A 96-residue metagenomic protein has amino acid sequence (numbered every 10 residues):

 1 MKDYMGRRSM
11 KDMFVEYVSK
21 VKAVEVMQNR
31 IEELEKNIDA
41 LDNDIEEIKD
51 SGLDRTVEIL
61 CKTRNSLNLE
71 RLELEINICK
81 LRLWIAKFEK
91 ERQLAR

Functional and structural regions predicted by a protein language model:
M1-D12, I48, C61, E70: Intrinsically disordered, low-complexity polar segments enriched in Ser/Thr/Pro and acidic
D3, K90-R96: Short acidic DE-rich linear segments
Y4-E35: Short, charge/polar-rich alpha-helical segments
V24, R64-K90: Amphipathic alpha-helical coiled-coil segments
E32-K62: Short E/K-rich amphipathic alpha-helical oligomerization segments
